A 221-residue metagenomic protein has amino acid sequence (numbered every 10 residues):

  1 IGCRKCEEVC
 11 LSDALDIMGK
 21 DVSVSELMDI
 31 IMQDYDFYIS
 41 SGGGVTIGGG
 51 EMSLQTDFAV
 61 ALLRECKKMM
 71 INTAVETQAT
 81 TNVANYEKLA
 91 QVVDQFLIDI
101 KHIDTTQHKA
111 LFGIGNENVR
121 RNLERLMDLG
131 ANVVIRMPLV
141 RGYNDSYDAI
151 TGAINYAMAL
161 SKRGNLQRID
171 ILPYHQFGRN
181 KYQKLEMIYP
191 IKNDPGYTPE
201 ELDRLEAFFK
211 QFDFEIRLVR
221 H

Functional and structural regions predicted by a protein language model:
I1-D13, E51: Cysteine-centered iron-sulfur cluster-binding motifs in ferredoxin-type domains/subunits of redox enzymes
D13-G19: Iron-sulfur (Fe-S) cluster-binding segments and ferredoxin-like electron-carrier domains, especially [2Fe-2S]
M18, L172, V219-H221: Conserved beta-strand termini and adjacent loop/short-helix elements that scaffold enzyme active sites in alpha/beta
V22: Active-site anion-handling motifs in enzyme catalytic cores
S25-M28, M32-F177, Q183: Conserved AdoMet/S-adenosylmethionine-binding subsite of the radical SAM
L185-P195: A charged helix-plus-loop insertion that forms the helical arch/lid used to bind and gate nucleic-acid substrates
E200-H221: A cross-taxonomic marker for long C-terminal extensions/tails that follow the last structured domain
